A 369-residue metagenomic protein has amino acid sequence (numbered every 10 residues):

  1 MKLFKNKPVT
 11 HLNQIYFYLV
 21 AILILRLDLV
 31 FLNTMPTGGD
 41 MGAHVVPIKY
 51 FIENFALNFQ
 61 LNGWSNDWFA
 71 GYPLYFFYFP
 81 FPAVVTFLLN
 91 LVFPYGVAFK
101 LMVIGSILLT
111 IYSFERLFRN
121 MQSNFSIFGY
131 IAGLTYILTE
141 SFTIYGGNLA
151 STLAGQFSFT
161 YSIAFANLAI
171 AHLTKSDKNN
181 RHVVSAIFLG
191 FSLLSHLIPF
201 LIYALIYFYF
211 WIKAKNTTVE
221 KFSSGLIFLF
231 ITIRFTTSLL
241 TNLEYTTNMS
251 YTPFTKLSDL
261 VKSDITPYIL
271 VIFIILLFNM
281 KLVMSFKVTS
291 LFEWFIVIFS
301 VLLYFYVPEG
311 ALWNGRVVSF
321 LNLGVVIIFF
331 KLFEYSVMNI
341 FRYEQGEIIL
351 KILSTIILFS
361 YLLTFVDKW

Functional and structural regions predicted by a protein language model:
M1-W369: Membrane-embedded transmembrane-helix bundle of lipid-linked glycan/lipid transferases
